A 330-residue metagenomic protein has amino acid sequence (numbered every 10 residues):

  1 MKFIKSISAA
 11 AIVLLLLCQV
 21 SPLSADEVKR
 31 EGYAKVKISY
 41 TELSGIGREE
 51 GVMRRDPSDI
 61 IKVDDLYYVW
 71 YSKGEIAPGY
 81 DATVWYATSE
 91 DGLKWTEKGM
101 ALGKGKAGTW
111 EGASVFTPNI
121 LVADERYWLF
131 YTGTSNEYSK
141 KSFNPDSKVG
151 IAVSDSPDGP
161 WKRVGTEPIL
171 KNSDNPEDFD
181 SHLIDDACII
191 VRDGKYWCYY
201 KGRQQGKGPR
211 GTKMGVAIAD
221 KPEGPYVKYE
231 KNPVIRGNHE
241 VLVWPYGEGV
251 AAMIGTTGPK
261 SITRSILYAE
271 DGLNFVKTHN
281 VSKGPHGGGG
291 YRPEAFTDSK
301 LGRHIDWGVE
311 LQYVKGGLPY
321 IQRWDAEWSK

Functional and structural regions predicted by a protein language model:
M1-A10: Bacterial N-terminal signal peptides that target proteins for export
K2, L16-L17, K29: Intrinsic low-complexity, intrinsically disordered segments enriched in polar/basic residues
S6, S21-P22: Intrinsic disorder/low-complexity segments in short proteins, especially the signal peptide and propeptide regions
A9-Q19: Bacterial N-terminal signal peptides
A25-K330: Carbohydrate-active catalytic/glycan-binding domains of CAZyme proteins, especially the secreted or lumenal ectodomains
